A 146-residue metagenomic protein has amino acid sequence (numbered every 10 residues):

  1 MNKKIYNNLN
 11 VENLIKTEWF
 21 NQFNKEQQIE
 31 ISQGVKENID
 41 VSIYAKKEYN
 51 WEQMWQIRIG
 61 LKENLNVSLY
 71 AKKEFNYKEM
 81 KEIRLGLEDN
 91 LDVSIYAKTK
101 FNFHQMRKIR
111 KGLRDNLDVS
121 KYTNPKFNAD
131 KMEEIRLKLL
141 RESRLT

Functional and structural regions predicted by a protein language model:
M1-T146: General marker for long, soluble alpha-helical cores
